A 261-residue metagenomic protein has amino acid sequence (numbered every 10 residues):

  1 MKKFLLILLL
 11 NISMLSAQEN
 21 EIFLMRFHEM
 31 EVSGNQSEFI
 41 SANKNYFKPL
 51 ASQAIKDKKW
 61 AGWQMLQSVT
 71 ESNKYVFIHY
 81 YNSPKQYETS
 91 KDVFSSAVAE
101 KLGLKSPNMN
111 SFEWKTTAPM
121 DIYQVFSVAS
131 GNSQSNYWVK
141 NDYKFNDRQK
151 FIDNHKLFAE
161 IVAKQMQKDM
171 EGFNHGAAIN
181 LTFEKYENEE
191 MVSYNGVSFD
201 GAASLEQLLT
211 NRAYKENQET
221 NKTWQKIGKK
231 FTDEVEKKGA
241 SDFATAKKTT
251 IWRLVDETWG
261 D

Functional and structural regions predicted by a protein language model:
K2-K3, R26: Basic side chains
K3-S13: Sec-dependent N-terminal signal peptides
A17-E100, L104-D261: Short S/T/G/P-rich N-terminal loop/turn motif that feeds into the first structured element of a domain
